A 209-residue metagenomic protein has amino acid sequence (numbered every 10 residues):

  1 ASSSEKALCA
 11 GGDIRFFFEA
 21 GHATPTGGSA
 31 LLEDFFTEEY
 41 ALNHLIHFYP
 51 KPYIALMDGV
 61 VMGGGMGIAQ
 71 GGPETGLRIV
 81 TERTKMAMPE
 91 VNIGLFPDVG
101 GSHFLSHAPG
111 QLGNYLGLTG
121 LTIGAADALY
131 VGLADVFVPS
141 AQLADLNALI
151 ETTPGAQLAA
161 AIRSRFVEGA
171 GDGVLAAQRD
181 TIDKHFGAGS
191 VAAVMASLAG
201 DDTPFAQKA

Functional and structural regions predicted by a protein language model:
A1, D13, P52, A69 (+3 more regions): Terminal peptide-recognition signature
A1-T24, L45-M57, T81-T84: A structural preference for short, pocket-lining loop segments at secondary-structure junctions
G12-F16, A69-G71, I93-G94, G101 (+1 more regions): Short, glycine/charged-enriched secondary-structure capping and boundary segments
H22-F35: A short acidic, glycine-rich active-site loop that binds or catalyzes chemistry on phosphate/adenosine moieties
T37-Y40, H47-Y49: Donor nucleotide-activated moiety binding/catalytic core segment of transferases that use nucleotide-activated donors
I46-I93, Y115-L116, G120, G124-A125: Glycine-rich beta-to-alpha active-site loop
V99-Q157: Contiguous mid-protein beta-loop-alpha structural module that forms a pocket-lining wall or clamp of enzyme active
L133-A209: Amphipathic alpha-helical blocks and their helix-capping loop/short-beta junctions
